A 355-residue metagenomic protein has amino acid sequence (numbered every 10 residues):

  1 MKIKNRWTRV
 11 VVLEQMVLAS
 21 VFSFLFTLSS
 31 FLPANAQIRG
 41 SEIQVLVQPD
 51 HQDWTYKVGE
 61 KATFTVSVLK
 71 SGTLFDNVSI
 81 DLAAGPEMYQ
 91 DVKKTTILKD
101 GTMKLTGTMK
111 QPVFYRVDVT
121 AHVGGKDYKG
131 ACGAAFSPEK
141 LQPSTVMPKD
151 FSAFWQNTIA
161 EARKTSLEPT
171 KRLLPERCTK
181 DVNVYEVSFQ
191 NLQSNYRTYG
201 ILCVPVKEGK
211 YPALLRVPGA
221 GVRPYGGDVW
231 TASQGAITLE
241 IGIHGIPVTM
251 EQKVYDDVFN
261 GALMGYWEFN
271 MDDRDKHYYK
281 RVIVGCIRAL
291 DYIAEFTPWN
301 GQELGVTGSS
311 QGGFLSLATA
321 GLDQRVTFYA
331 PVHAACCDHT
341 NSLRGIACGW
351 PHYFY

Functional and structural regions predicted by a protein language model:
Q37-V45: Proline/serine/threonine-rich low-complexity linkers at boundaries of modular beta-sandwich domains
D50, R163, L167-E208: N-terminal cap/lid segment of alpha/beta-hydrolase-fold proteins
W54-E60: Short, solvent-exposed loop/linker segments at the N-terminal edge of repeated beta-sheet extracellular domains
F136-T170: Low-complexity, Pro/Ser/Thr- and charge-rich linker/hinge segments at domain boundaries
K210-A220: Short beta-strand element of the alpha/beta-hydrolase
R223-V284, T340-C348: Cap/lid segment of the alpha/beta-hydrolase catalytic domain
G265-G305, S309: Gly/Ser-rich "nucleophile elbow"/oxyanion-hole loop immediately N-terminal to the catalytic nucleophile in hydrolases
G313-Y355: Hydrolase active-site cap/lid region
